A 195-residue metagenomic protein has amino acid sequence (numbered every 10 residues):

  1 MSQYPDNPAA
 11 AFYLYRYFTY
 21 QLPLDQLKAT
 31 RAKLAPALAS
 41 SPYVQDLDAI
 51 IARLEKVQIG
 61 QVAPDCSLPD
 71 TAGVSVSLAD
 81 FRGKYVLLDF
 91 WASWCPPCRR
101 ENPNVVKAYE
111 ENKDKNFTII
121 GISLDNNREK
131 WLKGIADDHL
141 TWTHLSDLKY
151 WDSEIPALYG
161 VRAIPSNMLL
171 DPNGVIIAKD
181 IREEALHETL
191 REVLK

Functional and structural regions predicted by a protein language model:
M1-V76: Oxidative protein folding and maturation machinery
D6-N7, R82-K84, D114, L140 (+1 more regions): Active-site acidic short loop of glycosyltransferases
V76-S77, I177: Generic structural signal for well-ordered beta-strand positions
R82-G83, F90-K107: Conserved redox-active cysteine motifs that mediate thiol-disulfide chemistry, especially di-cysteine Cys-X(1-2)-Cys
Y85-V86, P165: Alpha/beta-hydrolase fold active-site loops
D89, I119-S123, L145: Short beta-strand segments
R100-H139, Y150-A157, E188: Structural microenvironment flanking redox-active thiols in thiol-disulfide oxidoreductases
L140, D147-V193: Thiol/disulfide oxidoreductase modules built on the thioredoxin-like
